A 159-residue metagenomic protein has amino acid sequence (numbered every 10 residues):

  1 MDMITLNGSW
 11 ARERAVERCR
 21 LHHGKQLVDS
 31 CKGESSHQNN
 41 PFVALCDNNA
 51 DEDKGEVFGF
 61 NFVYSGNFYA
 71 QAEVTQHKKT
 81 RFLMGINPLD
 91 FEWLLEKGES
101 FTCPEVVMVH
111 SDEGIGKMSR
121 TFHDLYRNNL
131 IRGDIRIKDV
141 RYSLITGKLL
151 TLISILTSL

Functional and structural regions predicted by a protein language model:
M1-I131, I135: N-terminal accessory beta-strand-rich subdomains and adjacent acidic, glycine-rich linkers that precede catalytic cores
T121-L159: An acidic-aromatic substrate-binding cleft motif
